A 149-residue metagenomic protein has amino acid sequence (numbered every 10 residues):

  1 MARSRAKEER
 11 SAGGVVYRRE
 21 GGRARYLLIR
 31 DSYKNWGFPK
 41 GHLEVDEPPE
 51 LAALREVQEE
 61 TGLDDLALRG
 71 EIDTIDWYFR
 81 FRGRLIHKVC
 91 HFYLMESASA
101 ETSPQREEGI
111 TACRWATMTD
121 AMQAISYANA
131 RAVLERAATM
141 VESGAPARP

Functional and structural regions predicted by a protein language model:
M1-V15, R19-G21: Acidic, metal-coordinating catalytic segment for phosphate/diphosphate chemistry, firing primarily on the Nudix
G13, R25, A112: Conserved beta-strand and immediately adjacent loop positions that scaffold enzyme active sites
E20-R25, G83-L85: Short, solvent-exposed loop/turn segments that connect beta-strands within catalytic domains and beta-strand-rich
L27-R30: Short, acidic/hydrophobic/Gly-rich beta-strand patch recurrent on exposed beta strands that often constitutes part
G37-K40: A short gly/proline-enriched turn/hairpin at secondary-structure junctions
H42-A132: Unchanged
Q123-P149: Charged phosphate-binding loop/patch that engages nucleotide di/tri-phosphates or the phosphate backbone of nucleic
